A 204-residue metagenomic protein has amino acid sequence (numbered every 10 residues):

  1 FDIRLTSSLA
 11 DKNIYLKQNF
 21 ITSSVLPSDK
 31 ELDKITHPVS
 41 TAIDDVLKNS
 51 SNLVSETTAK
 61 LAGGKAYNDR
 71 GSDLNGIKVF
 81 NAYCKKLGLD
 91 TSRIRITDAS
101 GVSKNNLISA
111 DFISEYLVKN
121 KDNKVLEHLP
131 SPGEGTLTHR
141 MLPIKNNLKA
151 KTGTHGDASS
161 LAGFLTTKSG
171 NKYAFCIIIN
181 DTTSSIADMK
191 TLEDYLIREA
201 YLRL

Functional and structural regions predicted by a protein language model:
F1-N123: A small/polar active-site loop signature that marks catalytic segments
V79, S92-L204: C-terminal soluble interaction/assembly domains
